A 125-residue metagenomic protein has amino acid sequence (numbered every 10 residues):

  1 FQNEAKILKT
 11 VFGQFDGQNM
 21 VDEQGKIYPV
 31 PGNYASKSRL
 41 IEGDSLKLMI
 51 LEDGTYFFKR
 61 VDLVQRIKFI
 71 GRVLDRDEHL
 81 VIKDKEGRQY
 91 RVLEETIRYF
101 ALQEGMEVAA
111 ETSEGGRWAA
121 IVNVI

Functional and structural regions predicted by a protein language model:
F1-A5, S45-L46, E107, E114 (+1 more regions): Intrinsically disordered, low-complexity regulatory/interaction regions
F1-F15, V61-V81, V108-A110: Structural detector for short beta-strands of small beta-barrel domains
F12-V64: Acidic (E/D-rich), amphipathic helical modules within compact regulatory domains
I27-P31, R88-E94: A short macromolecule-binding patch
N33-K47, T96-E111: Short nucleic-acid-contacting surface segments enriched for D/E, G, S/T with interspersed K/R
D53-K68, S113-I125: OB-fold/S1-family single-stranded nucleic acid-binding modules
E78-G87, E95-A101: Extended, charge-rich, solvent-exposed interface segments
V81, Y90-R91, G105-A110, V124-I125: Long, low-complexity intrinsically disordered regions
